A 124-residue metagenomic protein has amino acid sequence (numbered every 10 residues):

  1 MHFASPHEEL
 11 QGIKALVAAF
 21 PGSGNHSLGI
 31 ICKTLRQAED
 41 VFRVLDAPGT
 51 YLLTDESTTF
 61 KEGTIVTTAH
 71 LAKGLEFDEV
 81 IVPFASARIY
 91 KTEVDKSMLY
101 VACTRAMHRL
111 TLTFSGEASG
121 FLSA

Functional and structural regions predicted by a protein language model:
M1-F3: Interdomain hinge/linker at the junction between the two RecA-like core domains of SF2 helicases
H7-K14, A18-T111, S115-G116, G120-S123: Core RecA-like ATPase module of SF1/SF2 helicases and allied nucleic-acid translocases
